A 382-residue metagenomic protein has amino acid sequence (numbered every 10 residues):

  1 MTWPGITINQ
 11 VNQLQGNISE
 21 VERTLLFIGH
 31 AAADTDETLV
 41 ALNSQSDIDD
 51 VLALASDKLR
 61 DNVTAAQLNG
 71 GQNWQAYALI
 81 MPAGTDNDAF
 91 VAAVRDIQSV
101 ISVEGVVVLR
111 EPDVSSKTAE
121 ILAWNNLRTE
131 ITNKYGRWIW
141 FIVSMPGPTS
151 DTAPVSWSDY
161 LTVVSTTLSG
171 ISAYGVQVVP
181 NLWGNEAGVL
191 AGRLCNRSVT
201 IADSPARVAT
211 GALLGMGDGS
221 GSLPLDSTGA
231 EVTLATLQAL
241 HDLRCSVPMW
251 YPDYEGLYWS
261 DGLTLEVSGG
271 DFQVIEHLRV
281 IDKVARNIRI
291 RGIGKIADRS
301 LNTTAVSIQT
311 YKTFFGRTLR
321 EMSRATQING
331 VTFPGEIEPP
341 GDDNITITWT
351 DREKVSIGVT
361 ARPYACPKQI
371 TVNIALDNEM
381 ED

Functional and structural regions predicted by a protein language model:
M1-D159: Small-residue-rich
M1-W74, G211-A212, M216-V232, Q238-D382: Structured, hydrophobic secondary-structure cores that serve as assembly/anchoring elements
V11-Q13, H30-A33, Q45, M81-G84 (+10 more regions): Generic structural motif
L26, S99-A297, G330-P339: A glycine- and small-residue-enriched flexible loop/hinge signal that marks low-structured segments
